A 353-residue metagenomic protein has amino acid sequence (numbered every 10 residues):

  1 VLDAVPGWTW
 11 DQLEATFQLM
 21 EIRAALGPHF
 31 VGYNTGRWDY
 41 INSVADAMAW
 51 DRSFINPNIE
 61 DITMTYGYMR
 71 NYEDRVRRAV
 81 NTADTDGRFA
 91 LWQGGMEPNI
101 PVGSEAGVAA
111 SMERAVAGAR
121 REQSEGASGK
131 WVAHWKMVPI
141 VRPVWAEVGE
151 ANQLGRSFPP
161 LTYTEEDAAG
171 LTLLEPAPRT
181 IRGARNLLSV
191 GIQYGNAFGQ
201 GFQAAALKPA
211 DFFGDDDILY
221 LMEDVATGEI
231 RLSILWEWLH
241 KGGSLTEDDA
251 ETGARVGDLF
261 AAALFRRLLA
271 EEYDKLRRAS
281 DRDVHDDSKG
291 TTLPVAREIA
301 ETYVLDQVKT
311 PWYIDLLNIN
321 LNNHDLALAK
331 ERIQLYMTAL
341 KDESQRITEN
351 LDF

Functional and structural regions predicted by a protein language model:
V1-F353: Conserved alpha/beta-domain cores
